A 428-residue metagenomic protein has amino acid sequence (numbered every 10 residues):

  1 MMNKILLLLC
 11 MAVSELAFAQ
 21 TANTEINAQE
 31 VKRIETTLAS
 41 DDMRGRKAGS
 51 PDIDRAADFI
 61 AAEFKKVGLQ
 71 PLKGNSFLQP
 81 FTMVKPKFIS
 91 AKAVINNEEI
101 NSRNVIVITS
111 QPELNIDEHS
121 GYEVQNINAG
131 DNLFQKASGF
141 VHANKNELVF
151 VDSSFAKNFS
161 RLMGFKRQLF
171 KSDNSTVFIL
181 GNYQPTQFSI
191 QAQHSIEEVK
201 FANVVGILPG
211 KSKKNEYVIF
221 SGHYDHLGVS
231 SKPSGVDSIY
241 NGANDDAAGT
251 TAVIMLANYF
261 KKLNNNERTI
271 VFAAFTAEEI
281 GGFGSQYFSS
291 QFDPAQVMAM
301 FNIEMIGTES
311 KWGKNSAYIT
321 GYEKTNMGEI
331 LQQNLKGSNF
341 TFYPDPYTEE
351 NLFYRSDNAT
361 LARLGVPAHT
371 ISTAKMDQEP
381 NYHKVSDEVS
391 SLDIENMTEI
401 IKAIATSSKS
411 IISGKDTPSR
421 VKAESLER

Functional and structural regions predicted by a protein language model:
M1-I26: Bacterial Sec-dependent N-terminal signal peptides
A17-A56, I60-L72, A93, L208-G210 (+3 more regions): N-terminal hydrophobic or amphipathic helices/low-complexity stretches enriched in small/hydrophobic/Pro/Gly
R44-K145: Noncatalytic luminal/extracellular "stalk/propeptide" segments of secretory-pathway proteins
S102-L148, N215, S221-K261: Active-site metal-coordination/substrate-binding segment of hydrolases, especially metallo-dependent peptidases
A156-K157, G164-K166, K200-N203, K213 (+1 more regions): Acidic/histidine-rich catalytic neighborhood of metal-dependent amide-processing enzymes
K157-G242, M255-N258, K262, E267: Soluble metallo-hydrolase cores and metallopeptidase-like ectodomains found primarily in the secretory/periplasmic
F275-D377, D416: Metal-dependent peptidase/peptidase-like ectodomains
Q378-R428: His/Asp/Glu-rich mid-to-C-terminal helical/loop segments that flank catalytic regions of hydrolases
